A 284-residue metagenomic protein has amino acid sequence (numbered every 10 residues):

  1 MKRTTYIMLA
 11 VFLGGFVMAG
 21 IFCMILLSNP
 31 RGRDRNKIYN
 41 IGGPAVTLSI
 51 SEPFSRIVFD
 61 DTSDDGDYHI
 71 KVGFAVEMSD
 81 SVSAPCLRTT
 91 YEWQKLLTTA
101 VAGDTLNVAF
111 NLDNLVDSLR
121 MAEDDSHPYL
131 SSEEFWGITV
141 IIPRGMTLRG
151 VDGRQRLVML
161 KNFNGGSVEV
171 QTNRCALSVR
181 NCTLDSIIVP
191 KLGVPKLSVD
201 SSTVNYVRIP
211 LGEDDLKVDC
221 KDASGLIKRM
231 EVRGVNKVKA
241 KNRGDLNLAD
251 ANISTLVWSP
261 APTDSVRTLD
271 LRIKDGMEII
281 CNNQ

Functional and structural regions predicted by a protein language model:
K2-F12, A19-Q94, D113-I142, R154-M159: Short acidic/polar N-terminal linker immediately downstream of export determinants
S49-P53, D80, I142, N181 (+3 more regions): Flexible, charged surface loops at secondary-structure boundaries
R56-V58, N107, T139, E169 (+5 more regions): Beta-strand secondary-structure signal
D64-G66, E77-E92, G145-T147, G166-E169 (+5 more regions): Extracellular beta-helix/beta-solenoid repeat scaffolds
E92, L96-P190, V194-V199, Y206 (+1 more regions): Right-handed parallel beta-helix
S198-Q284: Short, surface-exposed interaction patches in beta-rich subdomains that mediate adhesion/assembly near membranes
